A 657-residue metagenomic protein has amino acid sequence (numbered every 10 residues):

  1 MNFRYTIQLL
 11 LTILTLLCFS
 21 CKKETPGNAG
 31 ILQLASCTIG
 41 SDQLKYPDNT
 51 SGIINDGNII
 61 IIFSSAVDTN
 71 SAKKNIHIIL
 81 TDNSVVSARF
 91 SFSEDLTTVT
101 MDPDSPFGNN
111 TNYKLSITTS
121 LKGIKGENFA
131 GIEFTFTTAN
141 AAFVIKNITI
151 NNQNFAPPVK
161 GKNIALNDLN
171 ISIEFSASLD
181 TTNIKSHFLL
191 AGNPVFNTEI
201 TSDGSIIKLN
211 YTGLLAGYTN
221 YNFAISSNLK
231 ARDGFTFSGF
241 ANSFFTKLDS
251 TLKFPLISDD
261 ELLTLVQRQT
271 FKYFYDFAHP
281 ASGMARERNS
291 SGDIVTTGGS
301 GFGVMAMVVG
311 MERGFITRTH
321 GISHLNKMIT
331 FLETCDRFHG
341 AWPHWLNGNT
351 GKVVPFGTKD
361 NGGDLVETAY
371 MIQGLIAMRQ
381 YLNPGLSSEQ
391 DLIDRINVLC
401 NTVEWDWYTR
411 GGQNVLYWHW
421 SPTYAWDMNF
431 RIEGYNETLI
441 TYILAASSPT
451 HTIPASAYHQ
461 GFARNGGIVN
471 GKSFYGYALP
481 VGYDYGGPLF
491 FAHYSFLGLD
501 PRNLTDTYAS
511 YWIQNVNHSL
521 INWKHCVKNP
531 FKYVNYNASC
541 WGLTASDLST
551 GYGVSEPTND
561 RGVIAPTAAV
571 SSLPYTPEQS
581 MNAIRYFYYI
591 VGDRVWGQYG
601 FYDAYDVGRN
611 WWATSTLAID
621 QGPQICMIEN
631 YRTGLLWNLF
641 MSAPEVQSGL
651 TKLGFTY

Functional and structural regions predicted by a protein language model:
M1-L10: Bacterial N-terminal signal peptides that target proteins for export
R4, K22-K23, R313: Basic side chains
I7-Q8, N49, P103, P255 (+1 more regions): Hydrophobic alpha-helical segments, principally membrane-spanning helices and signal/leader peptides
L17-S20: C-terminal motif of bacterial Sec signal peptides marking the signal peptidase cleavage site
K23, N49-T50, G161, D293 (+2 more regions): Short, flexible, glycine/charge-rich loop motifs used to bind or transfer phosphoryl groups or to couple energy/partner
E24-T251: Acidic, low-complexity Ser/Thr/Gly/Pro-rich repeat segments typical of extracellular/periplasmic and surface-exposed
S250-Y657: Ser/Thr/Asn(+Pro)-rich, low-complexity disordered segments
